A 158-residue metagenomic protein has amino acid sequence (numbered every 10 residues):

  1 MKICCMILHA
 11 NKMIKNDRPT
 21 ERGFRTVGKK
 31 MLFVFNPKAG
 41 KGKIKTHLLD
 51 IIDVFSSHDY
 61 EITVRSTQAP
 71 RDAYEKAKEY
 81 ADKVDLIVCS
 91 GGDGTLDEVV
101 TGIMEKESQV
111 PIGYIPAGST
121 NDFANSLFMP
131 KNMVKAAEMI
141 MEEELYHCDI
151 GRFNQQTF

Functional and structural regions predicted by a protein language model:
K2-K15, E21-S90, T101-G102, K135: ATP/NTP phosphate-donor binding region
G42-I44, D93-L96, I115-T120: Gly/Ser/Thr-rich beta-alpha loop segments that engage phosphate groups in nucleotides
H58, E105-F158: Catalytic core of DAGKc-family lipid kinases
E75, E98-V99, D122-F123: Phosphate- and divalent-cation-binding pockets in alpha/beta enzyme and binding domains that engage nucleotide-derived
V88-T95, E143: Short, basic, helix/turn surface patches
T95-E107: Short Gly/Thr/Asp-enriched flexible loops that form oxyanion-binding sites at enzyme active sites
